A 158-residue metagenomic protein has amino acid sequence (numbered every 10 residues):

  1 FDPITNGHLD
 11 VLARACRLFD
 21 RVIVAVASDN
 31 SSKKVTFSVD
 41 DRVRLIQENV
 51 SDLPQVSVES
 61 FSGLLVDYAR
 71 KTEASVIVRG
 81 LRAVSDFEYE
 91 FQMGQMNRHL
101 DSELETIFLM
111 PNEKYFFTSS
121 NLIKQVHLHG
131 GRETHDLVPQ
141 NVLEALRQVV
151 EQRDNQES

Functional and structural regions predicted by a protein language model:
F1-S158: Nucleotidyltransferase catalytic core that binds NTPs
